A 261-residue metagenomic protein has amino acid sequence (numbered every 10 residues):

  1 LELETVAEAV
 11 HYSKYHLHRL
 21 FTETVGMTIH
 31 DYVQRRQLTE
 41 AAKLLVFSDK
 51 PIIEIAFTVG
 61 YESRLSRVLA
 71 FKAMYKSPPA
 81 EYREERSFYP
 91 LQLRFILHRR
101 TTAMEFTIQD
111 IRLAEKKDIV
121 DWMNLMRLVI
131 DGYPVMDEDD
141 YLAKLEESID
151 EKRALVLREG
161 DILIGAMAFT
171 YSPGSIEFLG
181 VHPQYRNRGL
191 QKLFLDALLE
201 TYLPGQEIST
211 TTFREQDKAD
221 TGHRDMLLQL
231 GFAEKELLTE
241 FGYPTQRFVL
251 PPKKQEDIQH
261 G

Functional and structural regions predicted by a protein language model:
E4-Y32, T58-P78: Basic/polar phosphate-binding segments, predominantly the helix-turn-helix DNA-binding elements of transcriptional
E23-T58, R86-R100: Terminal helix-turn-helix DNA-binding modules in bacterial transcription factors
R35, V181, N187-E200, D225 (+1 more regions): Conserved acetyl-CoA-binding loop-helix of GNAT-fold acetyltransferases
I52, Y202-K218: Conserved GNAT acetyl-CoA-binding A-motif
L65-S66, A70, E215-E236: Conserved active-site alpha-helix within GNAT-family acetyltransferase domains
E105-W122: A short beta-loop-alpha structural element at the N-terminal edge of CoA-dependent acyl/N-acetyltransferase catalytic
G132-R158: Active-site rim helix/loop that mediates acceptor-substrate recognition in acyltransferases
V156, D161-Y171, S175-G180: Conserved beta-strand in the GNAT
